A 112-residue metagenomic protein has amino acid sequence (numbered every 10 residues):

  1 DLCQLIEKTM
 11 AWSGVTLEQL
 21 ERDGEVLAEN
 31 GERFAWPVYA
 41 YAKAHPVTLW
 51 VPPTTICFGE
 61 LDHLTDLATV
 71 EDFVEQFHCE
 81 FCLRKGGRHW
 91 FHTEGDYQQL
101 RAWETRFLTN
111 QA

Functional and structural regions predicted by a protein language model:
D1-D72, Q76-R84, R88-Q111: The alpha/beta-hydrolase serine catalytic core
